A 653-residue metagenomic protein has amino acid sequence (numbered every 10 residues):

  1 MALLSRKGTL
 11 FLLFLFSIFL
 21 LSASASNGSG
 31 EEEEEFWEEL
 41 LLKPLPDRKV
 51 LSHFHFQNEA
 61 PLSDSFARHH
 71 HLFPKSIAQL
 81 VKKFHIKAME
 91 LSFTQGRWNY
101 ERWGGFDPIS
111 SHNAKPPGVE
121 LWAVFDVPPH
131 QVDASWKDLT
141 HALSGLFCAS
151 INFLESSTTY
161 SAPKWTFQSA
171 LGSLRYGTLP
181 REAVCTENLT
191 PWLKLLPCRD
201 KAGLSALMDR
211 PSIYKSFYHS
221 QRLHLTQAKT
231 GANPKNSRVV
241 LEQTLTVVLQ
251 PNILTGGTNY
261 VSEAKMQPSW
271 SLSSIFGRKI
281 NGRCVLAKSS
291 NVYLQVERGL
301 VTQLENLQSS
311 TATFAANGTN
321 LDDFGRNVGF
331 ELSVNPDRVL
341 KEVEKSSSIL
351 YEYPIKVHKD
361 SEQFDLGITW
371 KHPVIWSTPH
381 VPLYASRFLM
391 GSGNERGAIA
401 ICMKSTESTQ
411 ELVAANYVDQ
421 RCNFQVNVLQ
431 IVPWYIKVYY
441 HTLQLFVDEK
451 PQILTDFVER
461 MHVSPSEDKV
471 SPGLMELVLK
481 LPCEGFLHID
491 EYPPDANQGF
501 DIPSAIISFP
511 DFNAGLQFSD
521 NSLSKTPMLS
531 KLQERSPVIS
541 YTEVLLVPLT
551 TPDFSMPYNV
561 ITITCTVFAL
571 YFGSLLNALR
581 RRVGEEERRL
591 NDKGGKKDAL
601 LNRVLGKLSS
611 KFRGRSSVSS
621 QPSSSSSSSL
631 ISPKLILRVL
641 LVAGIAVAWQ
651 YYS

Functional and structural regions predicted by a protein language model:
A2-L4, S17-K279: Long, solvent-exposed N-terminal ectodomains/accessory regions that are displayed to the extracellular/lumenal milieu
S5-A25, L640-A646: Cleavable N-terminal signal peptides of Sec/SRP-targeted secreted and luminal proteins
P129-W165, A170, I253-S273, P482-K596 (+1 more regions): Serine/threonine-enriched low-complexity regions used as flexible
S135, A206-D209, S216-R222, A232-N233 (+8 more regions): Low-complexity, intrinsically disordered segments enriched in Ser/Thr together with acidic residues
G203, K450-G485: Extracellular adhesion/glycan-binding regions together with long Ser/Thr- and acidic-residue-rich low-complexity tracts
E352-E407: Edge strands and adjacent loops of beta-rich recognition modules
S392-V432: Short beta-strand elements of extracellular/lumenal beta-sandwich folds
N423-H441, F446-K450: Proline-anchored loop/turn motifs at beta-strand termini and strand-loop-strand connectors
